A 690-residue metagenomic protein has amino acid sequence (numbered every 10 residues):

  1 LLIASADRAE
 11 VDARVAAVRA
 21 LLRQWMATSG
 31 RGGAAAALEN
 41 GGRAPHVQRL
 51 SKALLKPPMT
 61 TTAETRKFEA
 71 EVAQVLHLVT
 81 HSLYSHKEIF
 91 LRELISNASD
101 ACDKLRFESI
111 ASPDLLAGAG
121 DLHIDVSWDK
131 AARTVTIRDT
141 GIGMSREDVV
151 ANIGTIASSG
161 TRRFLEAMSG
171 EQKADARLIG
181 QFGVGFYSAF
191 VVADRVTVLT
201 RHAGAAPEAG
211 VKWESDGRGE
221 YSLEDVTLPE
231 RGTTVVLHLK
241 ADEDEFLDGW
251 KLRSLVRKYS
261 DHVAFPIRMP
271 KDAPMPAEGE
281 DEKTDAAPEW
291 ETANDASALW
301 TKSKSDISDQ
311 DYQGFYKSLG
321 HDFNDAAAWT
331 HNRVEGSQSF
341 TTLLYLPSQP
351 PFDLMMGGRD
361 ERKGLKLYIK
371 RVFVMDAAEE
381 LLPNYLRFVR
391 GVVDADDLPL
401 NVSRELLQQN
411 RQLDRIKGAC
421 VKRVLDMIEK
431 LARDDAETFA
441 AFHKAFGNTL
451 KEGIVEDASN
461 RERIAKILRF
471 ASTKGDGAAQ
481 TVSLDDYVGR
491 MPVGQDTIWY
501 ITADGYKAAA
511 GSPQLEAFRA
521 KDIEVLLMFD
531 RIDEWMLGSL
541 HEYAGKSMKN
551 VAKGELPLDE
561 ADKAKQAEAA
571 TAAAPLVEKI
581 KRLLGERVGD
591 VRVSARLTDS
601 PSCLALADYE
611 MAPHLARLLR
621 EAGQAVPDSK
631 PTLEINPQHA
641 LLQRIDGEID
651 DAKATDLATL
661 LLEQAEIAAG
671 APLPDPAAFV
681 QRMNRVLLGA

Functional and structural regions predicted by a protein language model:
L2-A13: Extreme N-terminal basic, low-complexity initiation segments that serve as generic localization/processing leaders
G30-G33, G41-G42: Residue-identity detector for glycine
E39-L55: Short, positively charged and aromatic/hydrophobic N-terminal segments
L54-A241, E245-F246, S254, D261 (+1 more regions): GHKL (Bergerat-fold) ATPase N-terminal catalytic module, capturing the glycine-rich phosphate-binding loop and acidic
L178, V196-E220, K240-E243, W250-A690: GHKL/Bergerat-fold ATPase module in large chromosome/replication-associated machines
